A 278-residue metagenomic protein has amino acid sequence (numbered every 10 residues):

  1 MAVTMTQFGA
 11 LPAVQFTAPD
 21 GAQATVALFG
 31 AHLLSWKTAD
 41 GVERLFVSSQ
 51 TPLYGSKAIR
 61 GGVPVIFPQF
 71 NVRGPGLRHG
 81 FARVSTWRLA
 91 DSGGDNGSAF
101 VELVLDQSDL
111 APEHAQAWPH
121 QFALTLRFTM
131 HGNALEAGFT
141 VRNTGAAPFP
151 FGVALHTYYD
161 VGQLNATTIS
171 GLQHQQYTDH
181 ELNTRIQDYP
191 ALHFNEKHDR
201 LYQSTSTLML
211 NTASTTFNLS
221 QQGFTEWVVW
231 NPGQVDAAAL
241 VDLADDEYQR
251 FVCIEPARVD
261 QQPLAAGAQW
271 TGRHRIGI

Functional and structural regions predicted by a protein language model:
M1-P19, F29, A39, D106-A111 (+2 more regions): Beta-strand-rich recognition/accessory modules
T4, F8, L77-H131: Extended, loop-rich substrate-binding clefts of extracytoplasmic carbohydrate-active enzymes
V14, A24, V101-L103, L124-L126 (+4 more regions): Hydrophobic residues positioned within well-ordered beta-strands of beta-sheet architectures
A22-R78, V252: Acidic-aromatic substrate-binding/catalytic surfaces of carbohydrate-active enzymes
V26, F139-G145: Asparagine-centered strand-capping/turn motif at beta-strand->loop junctions
Q107-D109, F128-G132, N143-G145, T157-V161 (+2 more regions): Beta-strand elements of well-folded, non-transmembrane domains
P148-P150, A154-V228: Active-site/ligand-binding surface loops and adjacent short beta/alpha elements that line catalytic pockets across
